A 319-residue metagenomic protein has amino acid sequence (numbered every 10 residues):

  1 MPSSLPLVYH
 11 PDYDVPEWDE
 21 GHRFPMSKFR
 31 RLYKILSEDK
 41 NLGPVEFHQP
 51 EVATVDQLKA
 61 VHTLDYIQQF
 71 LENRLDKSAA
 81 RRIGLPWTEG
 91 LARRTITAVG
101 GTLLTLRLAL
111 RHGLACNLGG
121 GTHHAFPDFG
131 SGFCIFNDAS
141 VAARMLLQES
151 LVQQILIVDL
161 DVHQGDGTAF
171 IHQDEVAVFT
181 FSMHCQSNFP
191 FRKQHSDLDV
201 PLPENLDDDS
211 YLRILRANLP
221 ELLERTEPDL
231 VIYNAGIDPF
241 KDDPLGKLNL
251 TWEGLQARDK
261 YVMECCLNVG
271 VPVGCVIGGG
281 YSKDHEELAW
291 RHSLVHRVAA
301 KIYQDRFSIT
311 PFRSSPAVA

Functional and structural regions predicted by a protein language model:
M1-A53: N-terminal low-complexity, Ser/Thr- and acidic-residue-enriched intrinsically disordered segments
S3-S4, K77-A319: A general "terminal functional-core" signal
Y13-W18, V52-D56, S78-L91: Glycine-/proline-rich flexible loop or hinge segments
V15, F29, H48, K59-A60 (+1 more regions): N-terminal beta-strand/alpha-helix entry module and adjacent surface of metal-dependent catalytic domains
L36-S37, H62, F70-R74, L106-L110 (+1 more regions): Hydrophobic residues in alpha-helical segments
E38-V45, N73, K77-A80, S150-L151: Short, glycine- and charge-enriched coil/turn segments that flank and shape catalytic ligand pockets
G43-V55, G274-K283: Acidic carboxylate-rich catalytic motifs and surrounding loops in phosphoryl-/glycosyl-chemistry enzymes
E51-L75: Charged, often glycine-rich, active-site loop that binds/positions anionic groups
